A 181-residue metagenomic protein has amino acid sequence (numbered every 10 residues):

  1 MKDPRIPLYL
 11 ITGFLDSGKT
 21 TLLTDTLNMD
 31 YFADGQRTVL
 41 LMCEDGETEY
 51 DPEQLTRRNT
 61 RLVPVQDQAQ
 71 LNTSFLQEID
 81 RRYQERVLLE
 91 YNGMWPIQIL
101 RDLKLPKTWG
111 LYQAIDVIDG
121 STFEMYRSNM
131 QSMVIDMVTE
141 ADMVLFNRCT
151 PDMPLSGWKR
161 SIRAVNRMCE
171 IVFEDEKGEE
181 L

Functional and structural regions predicted by a protein language model:
K2-L8, C169-L181: Long, charged, low-complexity intrinsically disordered regions
K2-T12, S17, T21-M125: Nucleotide-state-sensitive switch-loop elements of NTP-binding domains
Q77, N129-Q131, E179-L181: Short, surface-exposed amphipathic charged segments that create phosphate/polyanion-binding patches used for binding
R86, Y91-E174: Phosphate/Mg2+-binding loops and adjacent switch elements in nucleotide/diphosphate-handling enzyme cores
